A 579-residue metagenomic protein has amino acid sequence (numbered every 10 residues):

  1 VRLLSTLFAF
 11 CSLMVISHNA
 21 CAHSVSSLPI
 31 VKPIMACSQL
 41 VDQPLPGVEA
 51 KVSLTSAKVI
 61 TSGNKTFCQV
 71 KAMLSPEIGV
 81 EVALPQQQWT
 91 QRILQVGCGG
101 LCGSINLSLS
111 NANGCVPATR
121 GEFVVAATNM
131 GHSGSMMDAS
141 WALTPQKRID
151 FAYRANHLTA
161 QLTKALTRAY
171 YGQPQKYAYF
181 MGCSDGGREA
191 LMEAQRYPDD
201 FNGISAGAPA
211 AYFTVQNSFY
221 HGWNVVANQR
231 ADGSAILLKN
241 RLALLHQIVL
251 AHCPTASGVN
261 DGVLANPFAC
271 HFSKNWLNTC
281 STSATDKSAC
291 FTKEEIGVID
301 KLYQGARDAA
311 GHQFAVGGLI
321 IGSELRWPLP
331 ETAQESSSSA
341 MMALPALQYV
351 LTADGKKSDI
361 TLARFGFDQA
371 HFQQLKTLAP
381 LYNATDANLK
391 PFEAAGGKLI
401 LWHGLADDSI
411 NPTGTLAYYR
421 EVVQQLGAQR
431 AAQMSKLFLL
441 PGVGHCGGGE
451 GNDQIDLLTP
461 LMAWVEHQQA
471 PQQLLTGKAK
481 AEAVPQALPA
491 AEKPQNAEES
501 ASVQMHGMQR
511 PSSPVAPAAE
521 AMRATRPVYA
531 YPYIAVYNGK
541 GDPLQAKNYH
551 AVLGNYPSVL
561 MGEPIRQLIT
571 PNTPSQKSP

Functional and structural regions predicted by a protein language model:
A22-R92, V96, S104-N113, H246 (+5 more regions): Catalytic-loop region of hydrolases
G100-G172, S218-F219, V226, S358-Q373 (+2 more regions): Cap/lid segment of the alpha/beta-hydrolase catalytic domain
Q173-S184: Alpha/beta-hydrolase fold nucleophile elbow
G182-M192: Glycine-rich nucleophile elbow surrounding the catalytic serine of serine-hydrolase chemistry
M192-A194, D199-R307, L439, T459: A catalytic-pocket lid/entrance helix-loop region that shapes and gates access to the active site across common
L401-H403: Short beta-strand/loop motif that positions the catalytic acidic residue of the alpha/beta-hydrolase fold
M434-G448, K480-E482: Histidine-bearing beta->alpha loop at or near hydrolase active sites
